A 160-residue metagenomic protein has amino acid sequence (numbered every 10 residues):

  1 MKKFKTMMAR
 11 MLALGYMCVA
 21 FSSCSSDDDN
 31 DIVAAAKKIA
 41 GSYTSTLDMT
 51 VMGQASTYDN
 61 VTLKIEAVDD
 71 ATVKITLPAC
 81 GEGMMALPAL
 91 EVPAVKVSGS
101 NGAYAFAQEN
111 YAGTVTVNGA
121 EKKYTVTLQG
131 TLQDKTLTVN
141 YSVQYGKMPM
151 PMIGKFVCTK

Functional and structural regions predicted by a protein language model:
K2-K5, Y16-T46, V143-K160: Bacterial Sec-dependent N-terminal signal peptides
R10-A13: Outer/extracellular conduits and scaffolds centered on Gram-negative outer-membrane beta-barrels
D29-Y58, A94-F106: Low-complexity, Ser/Thr/Pro-rich intrinsically disordered segments found in N-terminal tails, propeptides, targeting
A36-T44, D69-T76, G102-G113, T136-T138: Short, hydrophobic/aromatic-rich segments at coil-to-beta transitions
L47-S56, G81-A86, G113-K123, Y141-M152: Flexible, membrane-facing loop/turn or short amphipathic-helix motifs that contact lipid bilayers or gate lipid-binding
Q54-P93: N-terminal glycine/threonine-rich, aromatic-flanked beta-hairpin/loop signature
P78-T131: Contiguous, well-ordered beta-strand patches that form the walls/edges of small beta-barrel/beta-sandwich domains
L87-A103, T136-K160: Edge beta-strand at a domain terminus
